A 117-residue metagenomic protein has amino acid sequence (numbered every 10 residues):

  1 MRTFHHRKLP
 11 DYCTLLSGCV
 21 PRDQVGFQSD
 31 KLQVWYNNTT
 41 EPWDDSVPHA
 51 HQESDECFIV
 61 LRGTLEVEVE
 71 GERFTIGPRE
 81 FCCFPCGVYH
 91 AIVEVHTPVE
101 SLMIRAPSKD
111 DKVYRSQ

Functional and structural regions predicted by a protein language model:
M1-W35, T40-E41, D45-V47, S116-Q117: A short, N-terminal "cap"/entry segment at the start of jelly-roll beta-barrel domains of the cupin/DSBH fold
Q24-G26, H49, R73, V93: Short secondary-structure boundary/capping segments
Q28-D30, E68-E72, V95: Short strand-coil-strand connectors
L32, S54-D55, V99: Short, surface-exposed beta-edge/turn micro-motifs
W35, V60-L61, E68, G77 (+2 more regions): Beta-strand residues in well-ordered beta-sheet regions across diverse protein folds
A50-V67: Short, conserved beta-strand element in jelly-roll/cupin
G71-C86: Short acidic-glycine-tyrosine-enriched beta hairpin
C86-K112: Ligand-binding loop in jelly-roll beta-barrel domains
